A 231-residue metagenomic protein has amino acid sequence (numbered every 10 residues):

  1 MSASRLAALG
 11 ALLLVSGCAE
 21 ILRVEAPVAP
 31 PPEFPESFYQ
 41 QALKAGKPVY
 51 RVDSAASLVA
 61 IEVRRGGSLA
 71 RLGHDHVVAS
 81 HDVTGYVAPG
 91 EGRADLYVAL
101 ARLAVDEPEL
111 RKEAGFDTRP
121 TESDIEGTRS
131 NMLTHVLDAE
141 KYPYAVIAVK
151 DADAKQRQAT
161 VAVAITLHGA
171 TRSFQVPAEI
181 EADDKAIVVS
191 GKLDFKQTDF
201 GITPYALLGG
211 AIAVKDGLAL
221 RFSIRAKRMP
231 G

Functional and structural regions predicted by a protein language model:
M1-S16: Sec-dependent bacterial lipoprotein signal peptides
C18-G231: Low-complexity, acidic/polar, glycine-enriched regions of mature
